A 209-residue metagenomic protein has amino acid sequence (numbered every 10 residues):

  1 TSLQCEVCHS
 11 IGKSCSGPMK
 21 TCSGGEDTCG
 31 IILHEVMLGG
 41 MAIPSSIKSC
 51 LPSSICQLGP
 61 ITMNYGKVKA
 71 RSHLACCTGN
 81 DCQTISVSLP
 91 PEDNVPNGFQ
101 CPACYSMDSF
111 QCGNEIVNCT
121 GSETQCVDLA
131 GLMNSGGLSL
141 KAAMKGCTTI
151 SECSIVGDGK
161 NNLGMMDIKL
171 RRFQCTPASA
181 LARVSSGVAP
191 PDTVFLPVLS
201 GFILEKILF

Functional and structural regions predicted by a protein language model:
T1-C50, P102-Y105, V117: N-terminal "mature ectodomain cap" immediately after the signal peptide in secreted/cell-surface glycoproteins
I11-C15, G79-L138, I207-F209: Surface-exposed interaction/gating patches
C15, M37-I43, I61-V68, M165: Intrinsic disorder and flexible/low-complexity segments
G17-S23, C29-G30, V68-C77, C126-V127 (+2 more regions): Extracellular, cysteine-rich, disulfide-stabilized repeat modules with beta-strand cores
L58-V68, S88-L89, C153-N162, K169 (+1 more regions): ER-lumen resident redox/N-glycosylation machinery signature
A70-V87, M166-L181, S200-F202: Short, structured beta-strand segments at or near domain termini in extracellular proteins/domains
A130-G131, G146, G157: Contiguous ligand/interfacial binding patches
I155-P197, K206-L208: C-terminal GPI-anchoring signal of eukaryotic secretory precursors
